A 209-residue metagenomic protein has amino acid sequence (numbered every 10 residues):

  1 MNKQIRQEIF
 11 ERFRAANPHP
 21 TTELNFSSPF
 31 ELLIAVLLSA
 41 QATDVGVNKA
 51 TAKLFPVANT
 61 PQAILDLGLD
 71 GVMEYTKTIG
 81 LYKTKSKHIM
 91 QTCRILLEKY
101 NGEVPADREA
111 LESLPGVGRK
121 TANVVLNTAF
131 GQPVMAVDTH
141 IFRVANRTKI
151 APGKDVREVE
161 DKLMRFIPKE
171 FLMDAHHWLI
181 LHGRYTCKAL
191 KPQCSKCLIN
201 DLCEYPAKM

Functional and structural regions predicted by a protein language model:
N2-M209: Catalytic cores of DNA base-excision repair glycosylases
